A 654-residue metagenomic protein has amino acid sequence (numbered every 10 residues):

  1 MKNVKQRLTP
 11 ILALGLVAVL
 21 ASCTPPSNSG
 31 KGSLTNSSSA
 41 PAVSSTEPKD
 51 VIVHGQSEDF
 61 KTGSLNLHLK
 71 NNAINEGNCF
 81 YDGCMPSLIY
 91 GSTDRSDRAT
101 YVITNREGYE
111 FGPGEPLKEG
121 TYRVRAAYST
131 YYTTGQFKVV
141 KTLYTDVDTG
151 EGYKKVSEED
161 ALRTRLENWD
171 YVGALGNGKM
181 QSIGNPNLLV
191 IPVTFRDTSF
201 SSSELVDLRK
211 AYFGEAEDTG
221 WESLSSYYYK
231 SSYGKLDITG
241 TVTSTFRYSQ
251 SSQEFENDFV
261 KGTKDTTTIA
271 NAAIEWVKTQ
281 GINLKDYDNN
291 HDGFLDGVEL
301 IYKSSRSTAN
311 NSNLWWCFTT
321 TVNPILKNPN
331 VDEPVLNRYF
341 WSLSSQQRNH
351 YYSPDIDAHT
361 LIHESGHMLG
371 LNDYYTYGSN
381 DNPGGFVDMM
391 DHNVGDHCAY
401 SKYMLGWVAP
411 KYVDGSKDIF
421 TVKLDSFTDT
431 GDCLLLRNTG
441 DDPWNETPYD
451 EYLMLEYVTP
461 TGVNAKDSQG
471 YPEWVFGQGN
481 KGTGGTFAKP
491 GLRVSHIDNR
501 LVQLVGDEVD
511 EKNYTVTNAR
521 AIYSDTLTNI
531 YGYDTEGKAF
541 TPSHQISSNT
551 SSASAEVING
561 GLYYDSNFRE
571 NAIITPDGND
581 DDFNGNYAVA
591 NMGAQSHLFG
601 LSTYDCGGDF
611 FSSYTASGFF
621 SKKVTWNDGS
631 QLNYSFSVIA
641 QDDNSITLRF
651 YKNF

Functional and structural regions predicted by a protein language model:
V19-S22: C-terminal motif of bacterial Sec signal peptides marking the signal peptidase cleavage site
T24-S27: Bacterial signal peptide processing site
E47-R95: Solvent-exposed, low-complexity, repeat-rich "mucin-like" stalks and linkers
Y131-T145: Edge beta-strands of extracellular beta-sandwich domains
Y144-E215: N-terminal module-boundary/linker segments of secreted carbohydrate-active enzymes
W169-M180, E222-E333: Active-site-proximal segments of metallohydrolase catalytic domains
Y227, G297-E299, K303-F476, R500: Extracellular hydrolytic enzyme modules, especially secreted metalloproteases of the metzincin/thermolysin-like class
D429-F654: Extracellular low-complexity, Gly/Ser/Thr-rich intrinsically disordered linkers and protease-sensitive activation/hinge
